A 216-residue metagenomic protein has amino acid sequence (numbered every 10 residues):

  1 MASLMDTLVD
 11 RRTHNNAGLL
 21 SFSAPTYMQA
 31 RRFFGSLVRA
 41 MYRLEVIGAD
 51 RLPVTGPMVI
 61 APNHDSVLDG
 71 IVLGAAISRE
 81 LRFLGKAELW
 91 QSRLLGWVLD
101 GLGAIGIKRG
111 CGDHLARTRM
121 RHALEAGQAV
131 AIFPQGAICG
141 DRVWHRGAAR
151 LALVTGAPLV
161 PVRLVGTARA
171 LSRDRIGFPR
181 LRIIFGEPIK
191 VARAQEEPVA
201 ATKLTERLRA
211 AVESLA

Functional and structural regions predicted by a protein language model:
A2-R51, S92-L102: A transmembrane-helix-recognition feature enriched in membrane-embedded lipid enzymes and envelope glyco-/phospholipid
A2-T26, L115-A216: Non-catalytic C-terminal accessory region of glycerolipid acyltransferases and related lyso-lipid remodeling enzymes
F33-G35, G101-G106, A131-G136: Short, basic, glycine/proline-bearing loop/turn elements
R39, L52-C111: Catalytic core of membrane glycerolipid acyltransferases/transacylases, capturing the structured, soluble-facing
M41-E45, R109-R117: Glycine-rich, highly charged phosphate/nucleotide-binding loops
V46, I60, F83-L84, A104 (+2 more regions): Generic preference for hydrophobic
D50-P53, R175-I176: A short beta-turn/loop motif at secondary-structure boundaries
